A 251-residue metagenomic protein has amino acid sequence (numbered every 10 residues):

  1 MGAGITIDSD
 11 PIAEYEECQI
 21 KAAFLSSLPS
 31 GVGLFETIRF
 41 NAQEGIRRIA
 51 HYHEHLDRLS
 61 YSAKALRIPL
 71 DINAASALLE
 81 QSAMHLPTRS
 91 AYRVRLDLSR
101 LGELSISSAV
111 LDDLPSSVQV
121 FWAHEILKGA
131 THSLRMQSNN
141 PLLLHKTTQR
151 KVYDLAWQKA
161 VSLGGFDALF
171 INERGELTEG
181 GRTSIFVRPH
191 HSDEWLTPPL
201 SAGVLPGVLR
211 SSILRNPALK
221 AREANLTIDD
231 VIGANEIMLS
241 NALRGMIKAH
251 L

Functional and structural regions predicted by a protein language model:
M1-R93, D97-L251: Helix-start/capping segments and mature chain N-termini
